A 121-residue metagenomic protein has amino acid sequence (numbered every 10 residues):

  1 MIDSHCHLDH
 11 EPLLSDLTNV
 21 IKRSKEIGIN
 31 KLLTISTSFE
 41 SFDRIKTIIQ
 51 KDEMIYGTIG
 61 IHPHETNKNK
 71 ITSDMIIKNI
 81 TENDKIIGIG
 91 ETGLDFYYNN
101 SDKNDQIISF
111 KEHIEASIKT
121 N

Functional and structural regions predicted by a protein language model:
M1-N121: Mid-domain alpha/beta scaffold segments of enzyme catalytic cores
